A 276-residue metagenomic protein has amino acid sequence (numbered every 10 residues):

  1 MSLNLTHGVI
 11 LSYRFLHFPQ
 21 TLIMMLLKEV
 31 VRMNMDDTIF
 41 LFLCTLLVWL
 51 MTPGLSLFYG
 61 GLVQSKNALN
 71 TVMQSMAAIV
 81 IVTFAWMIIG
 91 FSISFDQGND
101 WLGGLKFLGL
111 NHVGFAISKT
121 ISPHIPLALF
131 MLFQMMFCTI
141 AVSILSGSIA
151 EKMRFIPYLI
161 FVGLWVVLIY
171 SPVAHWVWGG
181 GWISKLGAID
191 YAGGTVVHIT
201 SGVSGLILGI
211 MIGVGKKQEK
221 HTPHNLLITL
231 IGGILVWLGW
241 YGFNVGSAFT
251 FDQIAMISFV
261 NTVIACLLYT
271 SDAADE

Functional and structural regions predicted by a protein language model:
L5-I10, L22, S56, H175: A generic alpha-helix propensity feature with a strong bias for hydrophobic helices
H7-G8, R14-R32: Short, Lys/Arg-enriched N-terminal segments with co-localized hydrophobic residues within the first ~10-30 amino acids
L11, T21-M24, A78, G202 (+2 more regions): Alpha-helical and His/Cys-centered functional microenvironments
M33-K217, P223, L227-V263: Metal/cofactor- and membrane transport-associated sequence elements
C266: Acidic, glycine-enriched active-site microenvironments
Y269-E276: Conserved small/polar residues in nucleotide/adenosyl-binding loops
